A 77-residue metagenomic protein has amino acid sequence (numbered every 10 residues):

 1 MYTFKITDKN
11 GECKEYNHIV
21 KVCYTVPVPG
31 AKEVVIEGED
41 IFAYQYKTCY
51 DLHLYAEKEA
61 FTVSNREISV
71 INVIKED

Functional and structural regions predicted by a protein language model:
Y2-N10: A short beta-strand micro-motif
E12-Y16: Surface-exposed loop/edge segments in extracytoplasmic proteins
N17-I68: Acidic, low-complexity, intrinsically disordered interaction modules
V73-D77: Short acidic DE-rich linear segments
